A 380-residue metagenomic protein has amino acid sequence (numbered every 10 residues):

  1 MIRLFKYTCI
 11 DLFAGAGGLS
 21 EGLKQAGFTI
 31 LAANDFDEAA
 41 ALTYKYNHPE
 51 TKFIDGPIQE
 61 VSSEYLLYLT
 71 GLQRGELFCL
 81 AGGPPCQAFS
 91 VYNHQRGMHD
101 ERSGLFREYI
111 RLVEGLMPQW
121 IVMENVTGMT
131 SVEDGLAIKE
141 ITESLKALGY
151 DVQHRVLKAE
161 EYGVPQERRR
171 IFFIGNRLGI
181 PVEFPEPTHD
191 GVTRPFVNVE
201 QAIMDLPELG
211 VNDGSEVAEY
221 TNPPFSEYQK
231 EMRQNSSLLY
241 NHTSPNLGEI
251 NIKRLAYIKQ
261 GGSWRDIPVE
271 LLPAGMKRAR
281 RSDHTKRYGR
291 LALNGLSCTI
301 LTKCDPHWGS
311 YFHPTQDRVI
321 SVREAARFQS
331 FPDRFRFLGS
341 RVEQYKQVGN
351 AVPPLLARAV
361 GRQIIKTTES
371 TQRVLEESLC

Functional and structural regions predicted by a protein language model:
I2-M117, T127-S131, L136-K139, K146: Core alpha/beta nucleotide-donor-binding catalytic domains of modification enzymes
P49-E50, P118, H307, D333: Proline-centered flexible-loop/turn and helix-kink motifs
Y68-R74, Q87-A279: Class I S-adenosyl-L-methionine
G83, W120, V319-V322: Short aromatic/basic micro-patch
P84-A88, R177, C304, P332-D333: Short, small-residue-rich loop/turn micro-motifs
S226-C380: C-terminal target-recognition/interaction regions appended to catalytic cores
